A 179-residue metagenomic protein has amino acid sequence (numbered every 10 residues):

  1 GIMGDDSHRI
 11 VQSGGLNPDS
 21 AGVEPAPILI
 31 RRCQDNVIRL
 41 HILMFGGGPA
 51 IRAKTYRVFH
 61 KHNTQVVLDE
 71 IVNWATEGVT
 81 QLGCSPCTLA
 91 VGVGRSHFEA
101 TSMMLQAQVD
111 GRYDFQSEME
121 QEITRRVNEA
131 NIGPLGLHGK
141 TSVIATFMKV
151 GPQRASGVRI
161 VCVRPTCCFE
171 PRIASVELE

Functional and structural regions predicted by a protein language model:
G1-E179: Non-transmembrane, aqueous-exposed alpha-helical and coiled segments at domain scale
